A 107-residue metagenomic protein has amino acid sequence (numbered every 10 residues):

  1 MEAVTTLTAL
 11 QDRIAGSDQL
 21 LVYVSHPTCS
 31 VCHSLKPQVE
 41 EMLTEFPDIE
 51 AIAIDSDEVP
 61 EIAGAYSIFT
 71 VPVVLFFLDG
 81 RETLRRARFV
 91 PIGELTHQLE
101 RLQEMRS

Functional and structural regions predicted by a protein language model:
E2-Q19: A short beta-strand-turn-helix
V4, V24, P47-E61: Thiol-based oxidoreductase modules, predominantly thioredoxin-like and allied folds used for disulfide exchange
A15-C29: Short active-site neighborhood of thiol/selenol oxidoreductases, capturing the structured segment around
C29-C32, V74: The canonical Cys-X-X-Cys-His
H33-E45: Typically the conserved alpha-helix immediately C-terminal to a functionally engaged Cys/Sec in thioredoxin-like
P37, I52, A65-Y66, I92 (+1 more regions): Chalcogenol-based redox active-site neighborhoods
Y66-L75: Structural micro-motif
F76-S107: Non-catalytic, surface beta->alpha helical segment in thiol-disulfide oxidoreductase systems
